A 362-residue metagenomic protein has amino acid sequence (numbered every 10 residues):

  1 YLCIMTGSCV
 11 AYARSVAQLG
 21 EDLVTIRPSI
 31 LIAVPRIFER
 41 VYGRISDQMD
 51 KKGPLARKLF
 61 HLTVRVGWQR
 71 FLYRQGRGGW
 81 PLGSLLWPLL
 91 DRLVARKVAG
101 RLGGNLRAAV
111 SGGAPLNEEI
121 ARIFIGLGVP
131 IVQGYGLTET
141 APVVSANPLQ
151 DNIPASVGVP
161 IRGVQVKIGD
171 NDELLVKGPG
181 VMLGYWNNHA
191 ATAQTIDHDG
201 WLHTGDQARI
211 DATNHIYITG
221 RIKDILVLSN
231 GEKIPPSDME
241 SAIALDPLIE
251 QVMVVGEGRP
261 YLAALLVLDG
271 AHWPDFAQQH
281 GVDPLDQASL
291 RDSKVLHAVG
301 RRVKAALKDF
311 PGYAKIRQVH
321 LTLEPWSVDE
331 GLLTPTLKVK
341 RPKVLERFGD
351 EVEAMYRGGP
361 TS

Functional and structural regions predicted by a protein language model:
Y1-V10, V24-S29: Conserved short alpha-helical elements in the N-terminal third of ANL/AMP-binding
V16-I30, R101, D246: Conserved ATP-dependent adenylate/AMP-binding module captured primarily in the ANL superfamily
S29-I32, R44-N152, Q165, E250: Gly/Ser/Thr-rich phosphate-binding loop
G113, G136, G158, D206 (+1 more regions): Active-site glycine-centered loops adjacent to acidic/histidine catalytic or metal-binding residues that shape
P160-L228: Conserved ATP-binding/catalytic segment of the ANL
V181, H215-A244, W273-S293, Y313-A314 (+2 more regions): Adenylate-forming
Q251-V254, R301-S362: Conserved C-terminal "lid"/linker of ANL adenylate-forming enzymes
E257-G281, K308-L323: Conserved loop-to-beta-strand segment in the C-terminal subdomain of adenylate-forming
